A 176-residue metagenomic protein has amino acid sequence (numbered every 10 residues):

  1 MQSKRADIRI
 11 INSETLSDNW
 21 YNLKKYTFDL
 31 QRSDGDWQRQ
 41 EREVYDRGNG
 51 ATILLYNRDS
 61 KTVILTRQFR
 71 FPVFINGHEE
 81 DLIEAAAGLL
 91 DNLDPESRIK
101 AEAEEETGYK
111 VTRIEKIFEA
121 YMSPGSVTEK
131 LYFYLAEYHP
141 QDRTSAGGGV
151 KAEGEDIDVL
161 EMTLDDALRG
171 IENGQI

Functional and structural regions predicted by a protein language model:
Q2-S3, D7-N12, R67, E79-D81 (+3 more regions): Nudix hydrolase/Nudix homology domain
T15-N19, F74-N76, Y121-Y132: Acidic pyrophosphate-coordinating catalytic loop
L16-S60, F74: Acidic, metal-coordinating catalytic segment for phosphate/diphosphate chemistry, firing primarily on the Nudix
L23-K25, L65, F133-L135, V159-E161: Conserved hydrophobic/aromatic beta-strand scaffold that supports enzyme active sites
T27-D34, S123-S145: Active-site-adjacent beta-strand/loop module that shapes the phosphate/pyrophosphate-binding cleft
Q31-R32, N57-S60, F69, E137-Q141 (+1 more regions): Short loop segments at secondary-structure junctions
R42-Y45, T62-A101, R143-E153: Conserved Nudix-box catalytic region and its N-terminal flanking loop in Nudix hydrolases and closely related
E96, T107-I117: Short, structured loop/turn "capping" segments at alpha-beta junctions
